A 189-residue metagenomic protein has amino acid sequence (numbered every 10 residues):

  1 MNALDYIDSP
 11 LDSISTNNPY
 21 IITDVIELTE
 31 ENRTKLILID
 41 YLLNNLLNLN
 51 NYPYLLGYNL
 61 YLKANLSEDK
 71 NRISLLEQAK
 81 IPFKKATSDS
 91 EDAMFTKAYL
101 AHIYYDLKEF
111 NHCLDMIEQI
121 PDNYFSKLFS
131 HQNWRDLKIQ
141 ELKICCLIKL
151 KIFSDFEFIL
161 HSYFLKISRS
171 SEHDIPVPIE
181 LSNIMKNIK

Functional and structural regions predicted by a protein language model:
M1-E27, L47-L66, E91-H102, D106 (+2 more regions): Amphipathic alpha-helical repeat scaffolds of TPR domains
A3, D40-L43, N50, G57 (+4 more regions): Small-residue hotspots
S13, I39-Y52, K84-A93, N123-N133 (+1 more regions): Flexible helix-coil transition and linker loops at the boundaries of alpha-helical arrays
I26, R33, L62-N71, D106-K108 (+3 more regions): Short coil/turn linking the two alpha-helices of tandem helical-hairpin repeats
I26-D40, E68-I81, F110-P121: Helix-turn-helix repeat elements of alpha-solenoid scaffolds
K70, K108-L114, Q140-F158, N183-K189: Alpha-helical linker/edge segments of TPR/alpha-solenoid repeat scaffolds and analogous pre-/post-domain helices
E77-M116, I120-N123, L128-W134, K138-C145: Eukaryote-skewed repeat-based solenoidal scaffolds used as protein-protein interaction platforms, primarily
E118-N123, I144-S171: TPR/TPR-like (Sel1-like) alpha-helical repeat modules
